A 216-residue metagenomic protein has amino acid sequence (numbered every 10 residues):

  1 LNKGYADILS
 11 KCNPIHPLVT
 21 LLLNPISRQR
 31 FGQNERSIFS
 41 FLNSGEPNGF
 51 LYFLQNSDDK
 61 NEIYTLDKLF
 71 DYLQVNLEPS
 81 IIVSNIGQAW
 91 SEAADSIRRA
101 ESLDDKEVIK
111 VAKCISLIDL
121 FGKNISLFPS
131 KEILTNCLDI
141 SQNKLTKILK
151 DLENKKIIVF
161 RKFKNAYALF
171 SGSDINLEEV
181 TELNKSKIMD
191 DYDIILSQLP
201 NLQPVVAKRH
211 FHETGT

Functional and structural regions predicted by a protein language model:
L1-F50: Conserved AAA+ ATPase small/helical "lid" subdomain
Q29-T216: Extended alpha-helical interface modules used as scaffolds for assembling large macromolecular complexes
